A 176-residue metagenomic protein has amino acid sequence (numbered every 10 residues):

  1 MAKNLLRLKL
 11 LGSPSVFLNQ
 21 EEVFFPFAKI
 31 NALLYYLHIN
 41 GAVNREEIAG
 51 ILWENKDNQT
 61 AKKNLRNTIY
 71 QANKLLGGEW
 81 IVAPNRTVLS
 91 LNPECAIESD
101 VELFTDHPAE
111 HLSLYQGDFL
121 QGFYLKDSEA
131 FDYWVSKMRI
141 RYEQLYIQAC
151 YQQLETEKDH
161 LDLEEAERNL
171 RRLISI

Functional and structural regions predicted by a protein language model:
M1-I30, V82-V88, G117: Short boundary/linker motifs that mark transitions into or out of structured domains
V16, I48, A72, V88-L89 (+1 more regions): Short hydrophobic/aromatic patches on the structural cores and recognition surfaces of FHA
E21-L52, A72: Short amphipathic alpha-helical recognition elements used for nucleic-acid or partner binding across transcription
F24-F25, K29-N31, D57-T60, R86-I176: Intrinsically disordered, charged and Pro/Gly-enriched terminal/linker segments that flank large helical-solenoid
Y36-L37, L75, L114, I176: Conserved catalytic core of Hanks-type protein kinase domains
N44, E79-A83, Q121: Short beta-strand(s) of the beta-wing in winged-helix/HTH DNA-binding folds
E47, N64, L103: Ca2+-coordinating acidic residues in Ca2+-binding motifs
R66-I69, N73-W80: C-terminal flanking helix
